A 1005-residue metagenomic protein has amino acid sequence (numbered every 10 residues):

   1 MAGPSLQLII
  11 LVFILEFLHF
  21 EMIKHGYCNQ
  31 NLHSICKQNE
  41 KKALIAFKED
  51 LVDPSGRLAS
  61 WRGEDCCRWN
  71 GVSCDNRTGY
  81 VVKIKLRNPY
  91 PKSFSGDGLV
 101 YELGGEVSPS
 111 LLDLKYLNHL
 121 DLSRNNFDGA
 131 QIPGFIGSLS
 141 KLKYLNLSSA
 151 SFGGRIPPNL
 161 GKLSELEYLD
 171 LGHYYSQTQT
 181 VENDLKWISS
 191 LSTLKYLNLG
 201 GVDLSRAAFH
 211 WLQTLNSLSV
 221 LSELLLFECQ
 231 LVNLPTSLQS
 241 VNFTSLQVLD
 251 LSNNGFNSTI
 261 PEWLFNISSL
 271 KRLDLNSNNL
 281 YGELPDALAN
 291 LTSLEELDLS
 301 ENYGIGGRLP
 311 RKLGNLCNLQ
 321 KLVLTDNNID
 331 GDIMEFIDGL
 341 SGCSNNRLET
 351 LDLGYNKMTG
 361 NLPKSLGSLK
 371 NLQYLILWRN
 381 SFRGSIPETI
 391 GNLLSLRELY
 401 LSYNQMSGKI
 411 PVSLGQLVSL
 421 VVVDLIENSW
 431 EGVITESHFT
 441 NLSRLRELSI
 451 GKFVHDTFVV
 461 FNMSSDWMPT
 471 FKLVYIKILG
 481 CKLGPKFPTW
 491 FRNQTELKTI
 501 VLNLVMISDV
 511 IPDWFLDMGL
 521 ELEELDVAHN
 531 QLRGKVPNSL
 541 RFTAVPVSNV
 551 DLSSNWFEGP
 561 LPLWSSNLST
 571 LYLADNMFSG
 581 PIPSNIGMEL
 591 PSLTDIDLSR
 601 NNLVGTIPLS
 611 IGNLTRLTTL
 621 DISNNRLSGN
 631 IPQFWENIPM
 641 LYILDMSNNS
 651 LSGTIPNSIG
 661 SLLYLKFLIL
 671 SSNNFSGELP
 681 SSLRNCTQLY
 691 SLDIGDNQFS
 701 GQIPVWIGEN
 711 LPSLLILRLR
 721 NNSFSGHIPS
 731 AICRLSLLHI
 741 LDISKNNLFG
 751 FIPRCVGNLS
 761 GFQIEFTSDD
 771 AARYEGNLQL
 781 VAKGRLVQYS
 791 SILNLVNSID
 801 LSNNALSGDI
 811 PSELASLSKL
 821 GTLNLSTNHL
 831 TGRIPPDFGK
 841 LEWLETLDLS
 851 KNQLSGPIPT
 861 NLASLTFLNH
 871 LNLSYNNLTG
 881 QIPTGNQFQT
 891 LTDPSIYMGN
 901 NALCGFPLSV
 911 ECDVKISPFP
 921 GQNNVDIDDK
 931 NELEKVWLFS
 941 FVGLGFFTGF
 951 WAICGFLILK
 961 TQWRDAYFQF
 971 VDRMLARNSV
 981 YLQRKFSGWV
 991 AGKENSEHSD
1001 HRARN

Functional and structural regions predicted by a protein language model:
M1-N1005: Plant-biased, solvent-exposed loop and capping regions within N-terminal extracellular ligand-binding ectodomains
